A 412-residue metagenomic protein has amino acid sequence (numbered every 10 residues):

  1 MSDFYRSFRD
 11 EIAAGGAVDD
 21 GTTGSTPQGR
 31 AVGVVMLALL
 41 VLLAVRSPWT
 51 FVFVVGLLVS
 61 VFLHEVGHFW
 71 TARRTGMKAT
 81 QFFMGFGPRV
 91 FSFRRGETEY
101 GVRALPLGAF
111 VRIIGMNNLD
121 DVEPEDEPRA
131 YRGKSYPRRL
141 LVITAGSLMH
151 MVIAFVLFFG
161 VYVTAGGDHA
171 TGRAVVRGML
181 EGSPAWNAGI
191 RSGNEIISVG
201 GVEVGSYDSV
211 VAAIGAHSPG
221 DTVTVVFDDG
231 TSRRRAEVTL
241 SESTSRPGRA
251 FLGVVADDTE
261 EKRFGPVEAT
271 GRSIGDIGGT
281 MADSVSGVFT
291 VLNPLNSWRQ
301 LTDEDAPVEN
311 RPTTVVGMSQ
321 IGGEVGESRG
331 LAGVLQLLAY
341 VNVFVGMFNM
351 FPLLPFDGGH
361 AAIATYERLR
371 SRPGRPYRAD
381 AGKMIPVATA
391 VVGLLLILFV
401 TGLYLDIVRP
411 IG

Functional and structural regions predicted by a protein language model:
M1-F51, V400: Transmembrane alpha-helices
S2-G16, P48-E125, V341, F348-R370: Small-residue-rich helix-interface/hinge motifs
Y5-G29, R129-A130, K134, T244-V345 (+2 more regions): Functional transmembrane alpha-helices
R30-G76, N310-Q336, G412: Long, highly hydrophobic alpha-helical transmembrane signal-anchor segments
L40-V41, M384-D406: Final/C-terminal transmembrane alpha-helix of multipass membrane proteins
R74, L107-V175, P386-A390: Internal alpha-helical transmembrane segments
A185-D208, I277: Conserved PDZ fold ligand-binding element
R191, I197-S198, V211-V255: PDZ-domain C-terminal substructure recognizer with occasional recognition of PDZ-binding tails
